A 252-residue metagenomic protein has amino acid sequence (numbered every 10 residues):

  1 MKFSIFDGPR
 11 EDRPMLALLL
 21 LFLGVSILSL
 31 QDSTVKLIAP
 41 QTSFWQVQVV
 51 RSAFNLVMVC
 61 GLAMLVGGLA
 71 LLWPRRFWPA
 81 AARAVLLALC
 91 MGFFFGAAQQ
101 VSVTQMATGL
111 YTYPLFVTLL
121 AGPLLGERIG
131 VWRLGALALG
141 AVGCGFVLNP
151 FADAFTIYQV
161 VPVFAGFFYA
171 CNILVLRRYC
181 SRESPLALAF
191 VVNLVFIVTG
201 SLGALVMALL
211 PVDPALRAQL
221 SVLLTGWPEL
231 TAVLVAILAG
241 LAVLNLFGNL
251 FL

Functional and structural regions predicted by a protein language model:
K2, A17-L20, T42-L89, F168-N172 (+1 more regions): Transmembrane alpha-helices of multi-pass small-molecule transport proteins
K2-Q46, A154-R178: Glycine-/small-residue-enriched transmembrane alpha-helix faces in small-molecule transporters and effluxers
L16-L23, L69-F93, I157-F164, P214-F247: Loop-to-transmembrane-helix transition segments
K36, V59, A154-A218, P228: Transmembrane alpha-helical segments that form core, pore/gating elements of small-molecule transporters/exporters
I38, V47, A97, V103 (+3 more regions): Hydrophobic/aromatic residues within transmembrane alpha-helices of multi-pass small-molecule transporters
P40-Q46, F93-L110, S184-P185, L250-L252: Structural motif at transmembrane-helix junctions in multi-pass transporters
Y113-G135: C-terminal transmembrane-helix exit sites in multi-pass transporters
W132-N149: Hydrophobic transmembrane alpha-helices of multi-pass small-molecule transport proteins
